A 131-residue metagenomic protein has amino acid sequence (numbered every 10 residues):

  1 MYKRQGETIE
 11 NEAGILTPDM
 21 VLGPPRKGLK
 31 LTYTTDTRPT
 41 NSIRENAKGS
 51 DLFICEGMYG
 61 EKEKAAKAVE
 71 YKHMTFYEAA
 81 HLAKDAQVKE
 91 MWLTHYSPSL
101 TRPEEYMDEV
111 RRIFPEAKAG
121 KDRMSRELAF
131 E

Functional and structural regions predicted by a protein language model:
K3-L93, Y106, F130: Metal-dependent phosphodiesterase/nuclease catalytic metal-binding core
N41, M124-S125: Acidic phosphotransfer microenvironment of two-component signaling modules
M58, Y96, D122: Short, ordered loop/turn segments at secondary-structure junctions
E63, T101, E127: Glycine/Thr-rich phosphate-binding loops of Rossmann-like dinucleotide-binding domains
L93-L100: A conserved acidic, glycine/proline-rich C-terminal tail/linker
P103-R123: Short, electropositive alpha-helical surface patch
S125, F130-E131: C-terminal catalytic and target-recognition region of SAM-dependent MTase-like enzymes, primarily methyltransferases
